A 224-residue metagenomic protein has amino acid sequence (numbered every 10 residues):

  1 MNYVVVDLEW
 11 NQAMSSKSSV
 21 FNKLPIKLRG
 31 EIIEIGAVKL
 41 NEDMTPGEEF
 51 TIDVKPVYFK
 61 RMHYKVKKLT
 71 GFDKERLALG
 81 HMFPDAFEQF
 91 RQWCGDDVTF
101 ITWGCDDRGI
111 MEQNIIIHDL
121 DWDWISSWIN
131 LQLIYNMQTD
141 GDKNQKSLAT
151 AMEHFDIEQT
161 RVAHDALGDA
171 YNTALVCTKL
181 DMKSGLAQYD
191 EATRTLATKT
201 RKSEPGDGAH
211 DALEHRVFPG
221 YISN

Functional and structural regions predicted by a protein language model:
N2-V4, L8-G109: Conserved non-catalytic scaffold segment of RNase H-like nuclease domains
V6, I129, G168: Active-site flanking residues adjacent to catalytic metal/cofactor-binding acidic residues
W10-Q12, L133, N172: Short, glycine/acidic-enriched loop or turn micro-motifs at the edges of active sites
V54, R61-H63, K67, K74-L77 (+1 more regions): Active-site-proximal helix-loop-helix substrate-binding element of RNase H-like nuclease domains
D106-S127: Substrate-recognition/cap helix-loop segment adjacent to the acidic, metal-dependent catalytic center of Asp-based
W124-Q145, T198-R201: Short, flexible loop segments at boundaries between secondary-structure elements
D165-T178: Acidic, divalent-metal-coordinating active-site segment for phosphoryl/phosphodiester hydrolysis, typified by short
L175-N224: Acidic two-metal-ion nuclease catalytic site recognized across multiple nuclease folds, prominently DnaQ/RNase D-T
